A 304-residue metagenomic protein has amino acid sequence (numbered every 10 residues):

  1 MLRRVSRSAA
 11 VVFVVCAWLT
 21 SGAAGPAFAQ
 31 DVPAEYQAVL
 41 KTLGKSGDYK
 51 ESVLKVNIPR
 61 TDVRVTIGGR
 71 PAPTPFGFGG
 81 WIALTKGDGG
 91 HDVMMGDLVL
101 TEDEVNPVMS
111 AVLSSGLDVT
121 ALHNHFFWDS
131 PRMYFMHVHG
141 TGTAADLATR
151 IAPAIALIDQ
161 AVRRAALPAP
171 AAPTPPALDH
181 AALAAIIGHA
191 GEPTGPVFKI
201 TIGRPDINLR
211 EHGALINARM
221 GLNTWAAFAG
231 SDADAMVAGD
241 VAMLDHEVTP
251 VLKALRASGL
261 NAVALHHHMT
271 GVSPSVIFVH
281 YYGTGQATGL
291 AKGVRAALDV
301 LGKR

Functional and structural regions predicted by a protein language model:
M1-S8: N-terminal secretory signal peptides that target proteins for export/translocation
A9-A23: Bacterial N-terminal signal peptides
A23-A29: Sec/Tat signal peptide C-region and signal peptidase I cleavage site
Q30-R132, H139-V276, H280-R304: Long, contiguous binding/interaction regions
